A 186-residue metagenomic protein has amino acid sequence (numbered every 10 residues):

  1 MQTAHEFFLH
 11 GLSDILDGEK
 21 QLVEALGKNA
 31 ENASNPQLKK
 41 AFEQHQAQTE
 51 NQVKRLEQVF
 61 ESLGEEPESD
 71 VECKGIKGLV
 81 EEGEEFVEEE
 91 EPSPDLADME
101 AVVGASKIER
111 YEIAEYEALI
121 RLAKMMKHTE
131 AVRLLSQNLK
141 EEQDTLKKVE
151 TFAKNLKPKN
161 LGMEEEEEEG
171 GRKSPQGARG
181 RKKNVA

Functional and structural regions predicted by a protein language model:
M1-A186: Amphipathic alpha-helical hairpins
